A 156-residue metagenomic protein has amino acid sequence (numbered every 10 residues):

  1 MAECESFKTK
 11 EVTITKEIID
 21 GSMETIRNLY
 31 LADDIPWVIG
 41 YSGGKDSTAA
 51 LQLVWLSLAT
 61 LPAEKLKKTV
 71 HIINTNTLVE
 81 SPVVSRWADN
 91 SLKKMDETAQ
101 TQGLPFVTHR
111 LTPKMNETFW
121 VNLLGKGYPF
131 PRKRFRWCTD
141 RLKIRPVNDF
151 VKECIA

Functional and structural regions predicted by a protein language model:
A2-A156: ATP-dependent adenylation/nucleotidyltransferase module used to activate substrates
